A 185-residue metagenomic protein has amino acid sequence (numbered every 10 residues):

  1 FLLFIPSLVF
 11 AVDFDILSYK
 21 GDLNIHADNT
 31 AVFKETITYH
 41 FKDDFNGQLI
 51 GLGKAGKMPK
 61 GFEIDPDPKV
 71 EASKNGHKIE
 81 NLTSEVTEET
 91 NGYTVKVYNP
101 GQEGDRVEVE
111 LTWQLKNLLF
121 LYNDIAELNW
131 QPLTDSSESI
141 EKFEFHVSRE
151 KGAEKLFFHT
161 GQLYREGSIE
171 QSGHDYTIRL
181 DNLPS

Functional and structural regions predicted by a protein language model:
F10-S185: Lumenal/extracellular ectodomains and adaptor appendage modules of the eukaryotic vesicle/secretory system
